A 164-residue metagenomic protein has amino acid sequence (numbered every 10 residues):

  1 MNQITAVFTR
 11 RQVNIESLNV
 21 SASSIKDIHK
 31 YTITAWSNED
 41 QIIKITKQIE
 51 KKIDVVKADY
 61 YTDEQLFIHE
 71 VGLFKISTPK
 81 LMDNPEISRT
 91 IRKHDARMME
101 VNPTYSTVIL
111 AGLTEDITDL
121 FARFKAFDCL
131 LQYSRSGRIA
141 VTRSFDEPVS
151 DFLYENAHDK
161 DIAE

Functional and structural regions predicted by a protein language model:
M1-H29, E39-V71, K75-E164: Long, contiguous binding/interaction regions
T32-W36: Amphipathic, charged alpha-helical scaffolds that flank and support histidine-based chemistry in signaling
